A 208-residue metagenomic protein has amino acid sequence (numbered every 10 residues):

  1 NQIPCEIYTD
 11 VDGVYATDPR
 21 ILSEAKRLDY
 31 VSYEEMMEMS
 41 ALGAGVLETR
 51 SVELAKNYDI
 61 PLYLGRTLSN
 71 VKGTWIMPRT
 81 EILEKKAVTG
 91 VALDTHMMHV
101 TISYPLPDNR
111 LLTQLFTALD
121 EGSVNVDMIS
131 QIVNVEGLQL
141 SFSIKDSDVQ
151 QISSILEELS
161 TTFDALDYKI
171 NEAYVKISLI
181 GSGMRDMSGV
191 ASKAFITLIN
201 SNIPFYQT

Functional and structural regions predicted by a protein language model:
N1-T208: C-terminal catalytic "cap/lid" subdomain
